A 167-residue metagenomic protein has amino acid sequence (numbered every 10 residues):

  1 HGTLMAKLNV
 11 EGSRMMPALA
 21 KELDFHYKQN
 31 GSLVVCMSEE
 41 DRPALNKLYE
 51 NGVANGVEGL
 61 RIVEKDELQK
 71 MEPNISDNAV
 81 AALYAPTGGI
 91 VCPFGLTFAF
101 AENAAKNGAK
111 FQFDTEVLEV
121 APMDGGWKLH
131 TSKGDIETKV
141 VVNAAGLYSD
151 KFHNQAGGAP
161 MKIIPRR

Functional and structural regions predicted by a protein language model:
H1, L33-V34, L147, A156-R167: Central beta-strand plus flanking loop segment that forms part of the substrate or channel wall within the catalytic
H1-M71: Dinucleotide-binding Rossmann-like beta1-alpha1 core, especially the glycine-rich loop that anchors the ADP
N30-S32, V80, K133: Short, solvent-exposed beta-strand edge segments and adjacent coil->beta transition regions
E40-P43, M71-A79, A121-K128, I136: A short, glycine/Asx- and small/polar-enriched loop/turn that sits immediately N-terminal to a beta-strand
A44, K151-F152: Phosphate- and divalent-cation-binding pockets in alpha/beta enzyme and binding domains that engage nucleotide-derived
L48, N74-I75, Q155: Residue-level signal for well-ordered alpha-helical positions
K70-M71, V120, F152-Q155: Residues that scaffold the ATP/ADP-binding catalytic core of kinase and kinase-like folds
L83-V140, A144-K151: Helical element adjacent to the flavin cofactor pocket in flavoenzyme catalytic cores
